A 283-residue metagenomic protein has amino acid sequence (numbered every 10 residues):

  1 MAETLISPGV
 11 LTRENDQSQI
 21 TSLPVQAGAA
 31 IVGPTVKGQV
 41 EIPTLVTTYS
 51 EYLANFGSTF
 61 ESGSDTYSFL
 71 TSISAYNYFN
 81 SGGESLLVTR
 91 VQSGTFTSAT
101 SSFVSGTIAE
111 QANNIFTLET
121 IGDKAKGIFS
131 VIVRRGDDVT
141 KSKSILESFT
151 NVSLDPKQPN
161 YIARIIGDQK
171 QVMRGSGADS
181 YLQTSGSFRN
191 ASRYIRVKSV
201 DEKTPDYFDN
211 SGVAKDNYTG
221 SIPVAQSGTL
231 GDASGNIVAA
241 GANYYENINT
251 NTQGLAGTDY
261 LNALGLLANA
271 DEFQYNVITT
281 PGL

Functional and structural regions predicted by a protein language model:
M1-L283: Subunit-assembly interface segments of extracellular/virion macromolecular structures
